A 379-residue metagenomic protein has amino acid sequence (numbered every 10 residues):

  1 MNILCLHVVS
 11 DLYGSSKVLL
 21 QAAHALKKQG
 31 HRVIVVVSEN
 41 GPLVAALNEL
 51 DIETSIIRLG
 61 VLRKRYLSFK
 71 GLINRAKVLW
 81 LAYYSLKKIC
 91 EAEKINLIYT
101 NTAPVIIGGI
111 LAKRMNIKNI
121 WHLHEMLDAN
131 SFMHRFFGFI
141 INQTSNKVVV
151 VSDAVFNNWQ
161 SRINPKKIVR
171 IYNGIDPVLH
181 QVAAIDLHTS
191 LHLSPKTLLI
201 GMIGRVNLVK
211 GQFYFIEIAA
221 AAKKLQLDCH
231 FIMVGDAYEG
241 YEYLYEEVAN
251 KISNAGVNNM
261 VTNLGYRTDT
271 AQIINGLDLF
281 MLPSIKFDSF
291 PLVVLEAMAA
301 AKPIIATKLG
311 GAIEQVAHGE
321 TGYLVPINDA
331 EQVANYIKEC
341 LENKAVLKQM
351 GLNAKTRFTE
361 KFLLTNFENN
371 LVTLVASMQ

Functional and structural regions predicted by a protein language model:
S16-H24, L198, N207-A221, E331: A conserved mid-protein helix/loop that constitutes part of the nucleotide-sugar donor-binding site
P42-N48, L225, I232-N258, V346: Short, structured helix-loop element that forms part of the nucleotide-activated donor/catalytic region
A154, G174: Carbohydrate-associated surface elements
H180-L193, E247-N250, N370: A short helix/loop element that forms part of the nucleotide-sugar donor recognition site in Leloir-type
G240-Y245, N258-R267, I273, Y323-L324: Active-site donor-binding acidic/aromatic loop of nucleotide-activated sugar and phosphosugar transferases involved
P303-A306, V316: Short hydrophobic beta-strand element within catalytic cores of glycosyltransferases and related nucleotide-activated
H318-G319, Y323-E331, E339-A345: Conserved acidic donor-binding segment of nucleotide-sugar-dependent glycosyltransferases
Q332, E339, V346-K361, F367-T373: A short, well-ordered alpha-helix in the C-terminal region of glycosyltransferases
